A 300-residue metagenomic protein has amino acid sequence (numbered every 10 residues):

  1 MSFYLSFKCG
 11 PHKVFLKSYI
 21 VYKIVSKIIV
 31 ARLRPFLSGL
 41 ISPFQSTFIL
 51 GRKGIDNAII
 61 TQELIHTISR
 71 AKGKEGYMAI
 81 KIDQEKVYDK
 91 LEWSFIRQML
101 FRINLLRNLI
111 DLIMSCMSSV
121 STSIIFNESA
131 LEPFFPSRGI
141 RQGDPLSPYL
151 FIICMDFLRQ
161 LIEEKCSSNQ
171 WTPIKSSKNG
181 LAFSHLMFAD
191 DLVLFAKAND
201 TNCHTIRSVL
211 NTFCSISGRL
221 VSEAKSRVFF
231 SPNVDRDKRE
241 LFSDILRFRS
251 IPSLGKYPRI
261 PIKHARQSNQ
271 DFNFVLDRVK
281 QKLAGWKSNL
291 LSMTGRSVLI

Functional and structural regions predicted by a protein language model:
M1-I300: Nucleotidyl polymerases of mobile genetic elements and RNA viruses
